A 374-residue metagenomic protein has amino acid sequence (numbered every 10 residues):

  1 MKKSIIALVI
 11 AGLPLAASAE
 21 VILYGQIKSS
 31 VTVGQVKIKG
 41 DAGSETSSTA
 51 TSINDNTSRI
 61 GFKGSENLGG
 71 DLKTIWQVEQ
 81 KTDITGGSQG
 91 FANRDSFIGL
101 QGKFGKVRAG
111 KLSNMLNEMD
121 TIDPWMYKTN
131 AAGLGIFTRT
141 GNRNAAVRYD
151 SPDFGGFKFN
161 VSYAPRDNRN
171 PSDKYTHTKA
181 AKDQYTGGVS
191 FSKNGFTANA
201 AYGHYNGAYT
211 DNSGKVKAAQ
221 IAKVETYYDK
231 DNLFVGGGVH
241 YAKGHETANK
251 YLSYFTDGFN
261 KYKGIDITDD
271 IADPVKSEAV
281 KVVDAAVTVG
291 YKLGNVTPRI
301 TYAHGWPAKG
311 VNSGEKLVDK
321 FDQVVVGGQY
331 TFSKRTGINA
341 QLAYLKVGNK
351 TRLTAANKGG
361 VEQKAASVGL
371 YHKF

Functional and structural regions predicted by a protein language model:
M1-F374: Outer-membrane beta-barrel proteins
